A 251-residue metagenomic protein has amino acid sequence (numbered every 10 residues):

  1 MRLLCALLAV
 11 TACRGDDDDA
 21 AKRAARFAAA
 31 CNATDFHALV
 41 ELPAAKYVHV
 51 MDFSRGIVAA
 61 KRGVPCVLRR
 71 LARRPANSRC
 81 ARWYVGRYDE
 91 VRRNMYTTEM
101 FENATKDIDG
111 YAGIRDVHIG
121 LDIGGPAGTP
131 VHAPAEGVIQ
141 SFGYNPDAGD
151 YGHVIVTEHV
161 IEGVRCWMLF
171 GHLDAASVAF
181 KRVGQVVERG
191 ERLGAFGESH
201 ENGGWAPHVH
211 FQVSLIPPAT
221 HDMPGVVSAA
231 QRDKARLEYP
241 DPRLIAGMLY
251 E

Functional and structural regions predicted by a protein language model:
R2-A12: Cleavable N-terminal signal peptides of Sec/SRP-targeted secreted and luminal proteins
C13-P126, R232-E251: Polar/charged, compositionally biased leader and regulatory segments
D35-A44, A179-E201, W205-E251: Acidic, glycine-rich catalytic/binding loops that coordinate metals and/or anionic ligands
Y111-A148: Short, glycine/small-residue-enriched coil/turn segments at secondary-structure junctions
I123, G137, T157, G190 (+1 more regions): Terminal peptide-recognition signature
G125, P134, A175, K181-R182 (+1 more regions): Surface-exposed strand-loop junctions at beta-sheet edges and helix termini that form docking/interaction patches
G125, S141-G143, H172, E198 (+1 more regions): A residue-level detector for short acidic-glycine micro-motifs
A133-S177: Zn2+-dependent peptidoglycan hydrolase active-site motif and core
